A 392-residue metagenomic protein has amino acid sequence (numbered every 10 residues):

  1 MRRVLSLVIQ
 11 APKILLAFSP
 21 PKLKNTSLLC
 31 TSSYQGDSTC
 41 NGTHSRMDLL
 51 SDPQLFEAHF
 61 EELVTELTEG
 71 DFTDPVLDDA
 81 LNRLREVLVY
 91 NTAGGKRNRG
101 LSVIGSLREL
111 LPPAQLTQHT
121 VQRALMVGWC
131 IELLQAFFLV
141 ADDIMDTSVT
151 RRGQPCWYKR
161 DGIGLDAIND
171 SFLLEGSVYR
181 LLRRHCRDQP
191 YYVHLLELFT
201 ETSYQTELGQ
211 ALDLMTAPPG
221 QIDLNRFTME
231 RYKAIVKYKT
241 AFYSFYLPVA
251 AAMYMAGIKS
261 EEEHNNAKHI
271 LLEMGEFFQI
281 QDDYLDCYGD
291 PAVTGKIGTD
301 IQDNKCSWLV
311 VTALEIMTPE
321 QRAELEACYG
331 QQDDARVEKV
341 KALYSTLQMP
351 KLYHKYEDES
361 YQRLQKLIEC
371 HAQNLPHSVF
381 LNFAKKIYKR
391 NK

Functional and structural regions predicted by a protein language model:
R2-K392: All-alpha prenyltransferase/terpene-synthase fold signal
